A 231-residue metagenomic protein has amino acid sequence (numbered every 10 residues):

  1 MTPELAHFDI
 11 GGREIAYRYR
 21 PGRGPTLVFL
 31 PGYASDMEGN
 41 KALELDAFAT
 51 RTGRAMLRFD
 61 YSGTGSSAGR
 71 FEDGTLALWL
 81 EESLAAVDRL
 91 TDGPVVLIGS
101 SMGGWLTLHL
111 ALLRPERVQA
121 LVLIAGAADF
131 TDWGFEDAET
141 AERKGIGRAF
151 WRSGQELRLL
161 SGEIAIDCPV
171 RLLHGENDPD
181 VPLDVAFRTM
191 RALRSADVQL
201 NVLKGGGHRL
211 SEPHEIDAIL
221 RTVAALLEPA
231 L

Functional and structural regions predicted by a protein language model:
Y33-D46, D184: The serine-hydrolase catalytic nucleophile loop
A42, C168, P182-R191: Short alpha-helix in the alpha/beta-hydrolase fold that links the catalytic acid
D46-A68: Conserved alpha/beta-hydrolase
D73-R89: Alpha/beta-hydrolase active-site loop
L113-W151: Hydrolase active-site cap/lid region
A165-D167, L172-H174, D178: Short beta-strand/loop motif that positions the catalytic acidic residue of the alpha/beta-hydrolase fold
N177-V181, R209: Acidic catalytic loop of the alpha/beta-hydrolase fold
G206-A218: Catalytic histidine-centered segment of alpha/beta-hydrolase-like enzymes
